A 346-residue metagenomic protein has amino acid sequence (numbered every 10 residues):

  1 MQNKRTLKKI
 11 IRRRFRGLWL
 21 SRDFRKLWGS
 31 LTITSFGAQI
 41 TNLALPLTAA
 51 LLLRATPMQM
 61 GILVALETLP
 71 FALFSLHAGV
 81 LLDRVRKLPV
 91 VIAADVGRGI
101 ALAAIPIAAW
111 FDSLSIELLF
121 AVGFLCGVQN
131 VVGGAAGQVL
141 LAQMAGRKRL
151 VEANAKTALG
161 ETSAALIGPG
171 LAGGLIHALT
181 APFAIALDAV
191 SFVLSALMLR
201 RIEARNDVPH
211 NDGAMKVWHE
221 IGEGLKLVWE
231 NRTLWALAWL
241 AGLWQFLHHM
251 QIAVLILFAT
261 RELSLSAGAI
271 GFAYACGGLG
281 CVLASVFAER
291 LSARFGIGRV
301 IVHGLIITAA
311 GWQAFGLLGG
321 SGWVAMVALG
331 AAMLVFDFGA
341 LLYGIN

Functional and structural regions predicted by a protein language model:
Q2-N346: Alpha-helical transmembrane-bundle signature of multi-pass membrane transport and export proteins
